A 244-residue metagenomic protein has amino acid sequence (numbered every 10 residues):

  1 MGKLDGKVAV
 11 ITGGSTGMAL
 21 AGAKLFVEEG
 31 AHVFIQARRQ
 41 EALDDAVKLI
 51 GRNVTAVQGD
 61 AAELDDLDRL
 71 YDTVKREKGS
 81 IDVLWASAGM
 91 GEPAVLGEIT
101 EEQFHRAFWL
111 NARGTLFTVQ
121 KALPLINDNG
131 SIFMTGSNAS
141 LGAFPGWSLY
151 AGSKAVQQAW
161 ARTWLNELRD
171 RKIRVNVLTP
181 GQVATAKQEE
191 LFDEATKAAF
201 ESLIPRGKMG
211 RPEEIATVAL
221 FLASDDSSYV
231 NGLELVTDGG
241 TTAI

Functional and structural regions predicted by a protein language model:
V8, S15-T16: Conserved glycine-rich cofactor-binding loop
W85, R169, R174, V230-G232: Short, small/polar-rich loop/turn modules that mediate ligand/substrate recognition or access, typified
V95-L96, T100-H105, Q188, F200: Substrate-binding pocket helix/loop in short-chain dehydrogenase/reductase
V119, S153, A161: Active-site helix of classical SDR
P124, L165-D170, S228: Alpha-helical segment proximal to the catalytic Tyr-Lys
L125, K208-T237, T242-A243: C-terminal substrate-recognition "lid" of short-chain dehydrogenase/reductases
S137: Residue(s) in the substrate-gating loop at a strand-loop-helix junction that position the organic substrate next
